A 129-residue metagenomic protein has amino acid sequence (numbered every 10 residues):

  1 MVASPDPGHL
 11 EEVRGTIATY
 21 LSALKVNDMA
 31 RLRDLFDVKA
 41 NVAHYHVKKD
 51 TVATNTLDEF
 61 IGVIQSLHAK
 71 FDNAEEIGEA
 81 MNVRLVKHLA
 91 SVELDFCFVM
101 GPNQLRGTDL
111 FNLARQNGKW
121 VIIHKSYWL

Functional and structural regions predicted by a protein language model:
M1-V38, T54, D58: Short, low-complexity N-terminal intrinsically disordered segments enriched in polar/charged residues
R33, A43-Y45, I123: Short, hydrophobic secondary-structure boundary micro-motifs
N41-H46, T51-N103: Surface-exposed, charged secondary-structure patches
S91, R106-L129: Short beta-strand edge/turn micro-motifs at domain boundaries
